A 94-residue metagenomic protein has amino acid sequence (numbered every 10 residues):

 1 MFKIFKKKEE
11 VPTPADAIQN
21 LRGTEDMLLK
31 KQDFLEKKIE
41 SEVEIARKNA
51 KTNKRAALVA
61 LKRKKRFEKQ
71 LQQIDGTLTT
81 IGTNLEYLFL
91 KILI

Functional and structural regions predicted by a protein language model:
F2-I94: Extended, charge-rich alpha-helical scaffolding segments
